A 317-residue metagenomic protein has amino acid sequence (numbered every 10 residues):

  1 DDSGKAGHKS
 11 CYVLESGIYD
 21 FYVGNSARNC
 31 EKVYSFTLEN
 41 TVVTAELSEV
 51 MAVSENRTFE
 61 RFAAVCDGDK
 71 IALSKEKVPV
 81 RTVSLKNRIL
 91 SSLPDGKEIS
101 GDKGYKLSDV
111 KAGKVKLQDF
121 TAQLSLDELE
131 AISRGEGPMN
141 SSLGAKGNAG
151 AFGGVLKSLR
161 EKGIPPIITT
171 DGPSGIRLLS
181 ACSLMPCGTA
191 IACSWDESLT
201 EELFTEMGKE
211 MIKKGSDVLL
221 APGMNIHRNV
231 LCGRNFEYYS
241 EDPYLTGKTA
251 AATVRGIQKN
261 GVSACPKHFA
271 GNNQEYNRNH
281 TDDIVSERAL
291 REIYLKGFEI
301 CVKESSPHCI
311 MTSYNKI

Functional and structural regions predicted by a protein language model:
D1-H8, V13-V23, A27-N29, E49-I317: Glycoside hydrolase catalytic-domain context in secreted enzymes
N29-A52: Short beta-strand elements
